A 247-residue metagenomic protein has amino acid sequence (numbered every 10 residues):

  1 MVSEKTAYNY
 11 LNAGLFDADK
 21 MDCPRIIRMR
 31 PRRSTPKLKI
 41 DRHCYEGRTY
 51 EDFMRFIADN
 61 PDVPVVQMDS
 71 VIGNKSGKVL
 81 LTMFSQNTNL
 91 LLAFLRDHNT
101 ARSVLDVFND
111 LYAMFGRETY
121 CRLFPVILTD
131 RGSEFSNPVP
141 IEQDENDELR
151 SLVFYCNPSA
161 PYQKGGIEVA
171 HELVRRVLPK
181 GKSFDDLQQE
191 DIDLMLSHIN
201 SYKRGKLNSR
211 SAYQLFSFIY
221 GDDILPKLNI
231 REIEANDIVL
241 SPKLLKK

Functional and structural regions predicted by a protein language model:
V2-A58: Basic, flexible linker segments flanking DNA-binding modules in nucleic acid-interacting mobile-element proteins
A7, D69, M83, N89 (+5 more regions): Mobile genetic element proteins and their domesticated derivatives, centered on retroelements and DNA transposons
F56-V66: Structured nucleic-acid-interacting core domains from mobile-element enzymes and related host factors, especially RNase
A58, D69-V71, K75-L92: Short conserved beta-strand segments at catalytic cores or DNA/RNA-binding microdomains of nucleic-acid binding
G73-S76, A93-E118: Active-site beta-loop-alpha junctions of metal-dependent nucleic acid enzymes, especially the RNase H-like/DDE
N89-F94, Y155, K180: Short small-residue beta-strand/loop micro-motif enriched in glycine and branched aliphatics
T129-R131, P138-D144, V153-R176, D185-L196: RNase H-like two-metal-ion nuclease catalytic core shared by retroviral integrases and related mobile-element nucleases
K180-K247: C-terminal domain-tail junction helix/linker
